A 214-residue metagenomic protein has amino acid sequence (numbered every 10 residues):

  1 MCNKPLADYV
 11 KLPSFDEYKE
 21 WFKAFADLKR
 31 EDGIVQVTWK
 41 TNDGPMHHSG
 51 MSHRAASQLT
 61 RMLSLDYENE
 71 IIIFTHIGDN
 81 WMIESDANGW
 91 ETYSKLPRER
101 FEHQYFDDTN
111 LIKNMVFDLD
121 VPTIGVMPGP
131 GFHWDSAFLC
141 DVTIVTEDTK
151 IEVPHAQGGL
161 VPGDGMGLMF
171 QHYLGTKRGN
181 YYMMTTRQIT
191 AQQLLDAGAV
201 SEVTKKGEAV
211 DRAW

Functional and structural regions predicted by a protein language model:
M1-T75: Conserved CoA-thioester-binding segment of acyl-CoA-metabolizing enzymes
E68-N69, H76-D108: Glycine- (often His-adjacent) and acidic-residue-rich active-site loop that binds/positions the CoA thioester
N110-G158, Q188: Glycine-rich beta-to-alpha active-site loop
N114, W134-D135, L168, N180 (+1 more regions): Alpha-helical segments flanking ligand/cofactor-binding loops in enzyme cores
S136, D141-V142, Y181, T185-R187 (+2 more regions): Well-ordered beta-strand positions
I144-T149, V200-W214: C-terminal long alpha-helix characteristic of the crotonase
G167-K177: Hydrophobic, secondary-structure "cap" segments at the distal end of domains
